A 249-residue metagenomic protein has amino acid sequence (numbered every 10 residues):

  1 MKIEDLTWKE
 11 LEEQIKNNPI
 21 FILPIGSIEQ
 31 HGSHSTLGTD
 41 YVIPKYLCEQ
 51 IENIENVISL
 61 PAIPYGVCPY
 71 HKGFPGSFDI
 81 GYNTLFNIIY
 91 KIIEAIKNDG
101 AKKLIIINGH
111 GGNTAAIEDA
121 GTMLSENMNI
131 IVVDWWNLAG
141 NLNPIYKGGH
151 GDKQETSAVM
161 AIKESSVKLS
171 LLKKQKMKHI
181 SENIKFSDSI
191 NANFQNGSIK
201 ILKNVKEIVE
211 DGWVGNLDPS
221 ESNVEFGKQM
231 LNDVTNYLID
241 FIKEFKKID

Functional and structural regions predicted by a protein language model:
M1-N83, N87-K103, G111-D249: Extended, histidine- and acidic-residue-enriched regions that form the cofactor-binding/catalytic faces
